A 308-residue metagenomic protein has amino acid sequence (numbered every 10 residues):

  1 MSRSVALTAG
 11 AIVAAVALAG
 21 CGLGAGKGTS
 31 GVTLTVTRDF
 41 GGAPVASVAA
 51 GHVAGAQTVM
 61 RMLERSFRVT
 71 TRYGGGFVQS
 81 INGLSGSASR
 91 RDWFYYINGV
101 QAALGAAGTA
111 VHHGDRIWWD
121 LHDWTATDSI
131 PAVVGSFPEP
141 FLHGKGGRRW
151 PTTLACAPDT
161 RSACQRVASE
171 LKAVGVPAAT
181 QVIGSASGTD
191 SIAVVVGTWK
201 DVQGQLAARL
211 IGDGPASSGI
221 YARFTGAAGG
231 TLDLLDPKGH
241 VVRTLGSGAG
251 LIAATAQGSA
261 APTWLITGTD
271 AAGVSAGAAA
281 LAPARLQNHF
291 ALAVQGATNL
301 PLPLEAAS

Functional and structural regions predicted by a protein language model:
M1-A11: Bacterial N-terminal signal peptides that target proteins for export
A17-G20: C-terminal motif of bacterial Sec signal peptides marking the signal peptidase cleavage site
G22-G24: Bacterial signal peptide processing site
G26-A49, S136-P151: Eukaryote-biased recognition of intrinsically disordered, low-complexity regulatory segments
P44-A50, I97-A102: Short strand-turn-strand beta-turns centered on an Asx-Gly dipeptide
V59-L104, G108-T109: Hydrophobic, secondary-structure "cap" segments at the distal end of domains
H113-S308: Solvent-exposed alpha-helical segments and adjacent loops that form catalytic or protein-interaction surfaces
